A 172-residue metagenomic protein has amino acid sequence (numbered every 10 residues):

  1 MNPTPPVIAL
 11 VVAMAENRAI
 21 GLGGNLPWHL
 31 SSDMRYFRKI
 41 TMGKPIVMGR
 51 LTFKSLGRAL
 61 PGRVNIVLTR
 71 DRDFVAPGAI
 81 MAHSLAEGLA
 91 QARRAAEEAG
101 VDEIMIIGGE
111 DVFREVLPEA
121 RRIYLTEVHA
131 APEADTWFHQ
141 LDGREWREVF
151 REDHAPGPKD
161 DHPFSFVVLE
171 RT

Functional and structural regions predicted by a protein language model:
P3-V7, V11-T172: Flexible, gly/pro- and Lys/Arg-enriched active-site loops
